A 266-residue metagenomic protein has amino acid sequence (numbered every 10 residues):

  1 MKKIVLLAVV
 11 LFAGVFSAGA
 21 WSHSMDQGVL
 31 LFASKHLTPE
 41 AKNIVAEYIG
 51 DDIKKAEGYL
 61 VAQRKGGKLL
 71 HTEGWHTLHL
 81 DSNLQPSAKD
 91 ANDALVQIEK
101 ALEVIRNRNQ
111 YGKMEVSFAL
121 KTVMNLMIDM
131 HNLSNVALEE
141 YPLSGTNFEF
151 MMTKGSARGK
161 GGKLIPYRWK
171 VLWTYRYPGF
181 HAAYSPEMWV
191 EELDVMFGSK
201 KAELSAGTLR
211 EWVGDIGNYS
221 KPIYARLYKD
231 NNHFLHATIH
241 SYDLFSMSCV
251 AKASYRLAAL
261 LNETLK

Functional and structural regions predicted by a protein language model:
I4-G14: Sec-dependent N-terminal signal peptides
G19-L126, L133, L138-K266: N-terminal, motif-rich segments that launch catalysis or mediate targeting to/interaction with membranes, typified by
